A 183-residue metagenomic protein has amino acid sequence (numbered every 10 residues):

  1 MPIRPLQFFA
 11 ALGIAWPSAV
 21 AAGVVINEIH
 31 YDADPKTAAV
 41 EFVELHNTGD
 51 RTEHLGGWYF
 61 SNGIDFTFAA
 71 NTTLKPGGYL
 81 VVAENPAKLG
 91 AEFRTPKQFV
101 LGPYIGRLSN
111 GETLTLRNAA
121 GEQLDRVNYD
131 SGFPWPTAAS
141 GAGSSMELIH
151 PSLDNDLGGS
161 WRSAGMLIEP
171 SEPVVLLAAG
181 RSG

Functional and structural regions predicted by a protein language model:
M1-L6: Positively charged n-region of N-terminal signal peptides that target proteins for export
Q7-S18: Bacterial N-terminal signal peptides
A19-G183: Activation on beta-sandwich/Ig-like modules and their edge loops
